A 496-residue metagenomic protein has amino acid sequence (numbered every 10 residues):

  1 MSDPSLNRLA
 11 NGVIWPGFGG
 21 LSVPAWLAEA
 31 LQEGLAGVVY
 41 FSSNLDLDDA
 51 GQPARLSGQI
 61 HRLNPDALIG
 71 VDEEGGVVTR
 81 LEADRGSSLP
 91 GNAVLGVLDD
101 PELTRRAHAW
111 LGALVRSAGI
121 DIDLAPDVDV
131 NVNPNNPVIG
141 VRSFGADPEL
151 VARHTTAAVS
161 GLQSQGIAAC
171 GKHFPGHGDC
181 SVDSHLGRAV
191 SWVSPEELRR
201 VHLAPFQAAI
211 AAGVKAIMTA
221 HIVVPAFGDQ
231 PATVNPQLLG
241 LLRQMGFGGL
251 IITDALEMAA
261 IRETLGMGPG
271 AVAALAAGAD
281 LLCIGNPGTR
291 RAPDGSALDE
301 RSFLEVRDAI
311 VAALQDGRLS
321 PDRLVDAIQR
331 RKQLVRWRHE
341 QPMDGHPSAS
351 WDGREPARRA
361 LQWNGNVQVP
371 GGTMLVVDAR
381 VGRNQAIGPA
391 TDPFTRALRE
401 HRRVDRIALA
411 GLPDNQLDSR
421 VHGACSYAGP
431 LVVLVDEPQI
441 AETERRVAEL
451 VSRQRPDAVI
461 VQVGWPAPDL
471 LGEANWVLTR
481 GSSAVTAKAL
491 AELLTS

Functional and structural regions predicted by a protein language model:
M1-E33, L45, L265-S496: Preference for extracellular/luminal or secreted protein segments
A10-V23, G91-R106, G187-R200, E257-L265: Active-site mouth loops of central-metabolism enzymes
N11-F18, A36-Y40, A67-E73, I122-P126 (+5 more regions): Hydrophobic faces of well-ordered beta-strands that scaffold small-molecule active sites in alpha/beta enzyme cores
G19-S22, V71-T79, A83, D121-N131 (+3 more regions): Short glycine-enriched loops at secondary-structure junctions
L27-F41, W110-I122: Catalytic domains of carbohydrate-active enzymes, especially glycoside hydrolases
L45-P65, V77-R80, A146-R301, E305-L319: Second-shell residues forming the walls of enzyme active-site clefts
E82-V97, N133-F144, D183-A189: Surface-exposed, active-site-proximal loop segments in enzymatic domains
D99-I120, H202, G270-A276: Alpha-helical scaffold segments that flank or form the walls of functional sites
